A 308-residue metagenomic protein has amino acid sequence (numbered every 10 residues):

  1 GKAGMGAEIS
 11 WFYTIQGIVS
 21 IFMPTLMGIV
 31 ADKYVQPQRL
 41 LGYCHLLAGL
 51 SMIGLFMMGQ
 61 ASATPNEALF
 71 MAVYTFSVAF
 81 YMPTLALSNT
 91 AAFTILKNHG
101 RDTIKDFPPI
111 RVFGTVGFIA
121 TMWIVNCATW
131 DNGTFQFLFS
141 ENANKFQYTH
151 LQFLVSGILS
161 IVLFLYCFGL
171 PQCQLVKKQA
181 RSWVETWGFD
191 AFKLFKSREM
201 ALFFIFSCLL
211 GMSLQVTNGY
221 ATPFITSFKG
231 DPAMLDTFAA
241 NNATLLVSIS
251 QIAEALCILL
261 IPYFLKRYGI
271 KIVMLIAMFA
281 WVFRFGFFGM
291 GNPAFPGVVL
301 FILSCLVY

Functional and structural regions predicted by a protein language model:
G1-A7, G219-N241: Short amphipathic helix-loop junctions that connect adjacent transmembrane helices in Major Facilitator Superfamily/SLC
S10-D32, L245-L260: Central cavity-lining transmembrane alpha-helices of secondary-active solute carriers, predominantly the Major
D32-L46, K266-M278: Cytoplasmic membrane-interface "Motif A"-like loop-to-helix N-cap segments of 12-TM Major Facilitator Superfamily
H45-M52, A63-L87, C208-L209, G297-Y308: Hydrophobic core of transmembrane alpha-helices in multi-pass small-molecule transporters, especially MFS/SLC-type
L46-T64, F279-A294: C-terminal ends and interior cores of transmembrane alpha-helices in multi-pass membrane transporters/permeases
V73-F113: Cytoplasmic helix-loop-helix junction between adjacent transmembrane helices in 12-TM secondary transporters
H150-G169: Symmetry-related core transmembrane helices of the 12-TM Major Facilitator Superfamily/SLC fold
L170-F204, G230-L235: Juxtamembrane intracellular "pre-TM" segments in multi-pass secondary transporters
